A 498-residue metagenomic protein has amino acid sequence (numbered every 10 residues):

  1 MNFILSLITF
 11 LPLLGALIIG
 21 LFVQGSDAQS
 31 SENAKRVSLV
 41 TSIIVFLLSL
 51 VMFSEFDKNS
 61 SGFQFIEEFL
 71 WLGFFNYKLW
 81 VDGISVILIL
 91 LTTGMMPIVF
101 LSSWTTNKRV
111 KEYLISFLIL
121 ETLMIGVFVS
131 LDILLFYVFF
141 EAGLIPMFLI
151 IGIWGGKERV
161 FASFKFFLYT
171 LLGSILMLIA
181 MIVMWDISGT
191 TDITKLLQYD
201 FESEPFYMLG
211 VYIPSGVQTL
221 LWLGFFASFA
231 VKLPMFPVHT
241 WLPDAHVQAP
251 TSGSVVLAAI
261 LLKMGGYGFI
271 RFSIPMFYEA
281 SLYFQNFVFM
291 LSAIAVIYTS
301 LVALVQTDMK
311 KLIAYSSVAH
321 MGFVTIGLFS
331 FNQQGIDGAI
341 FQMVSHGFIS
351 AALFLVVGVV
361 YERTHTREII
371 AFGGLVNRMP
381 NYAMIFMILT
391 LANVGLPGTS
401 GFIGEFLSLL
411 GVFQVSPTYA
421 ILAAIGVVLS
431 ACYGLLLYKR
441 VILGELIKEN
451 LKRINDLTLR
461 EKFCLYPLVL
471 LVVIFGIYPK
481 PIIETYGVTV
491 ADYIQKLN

Functional and structural regions predicted by a protein language model:
M1-I4, L14, I18-I115, T194-D200 (+2 more regions): Transmembrane helix-loop-helix hairpins at membrane boundaries of multipass inner-membrane proteins
S31-I43, F161-G173, M379-Y382, L459-P467: Alpha-helical transmembrane segments and their helix-start/interface "positive-inside/aromatic belt" motifs in integral
V40-S54, T170-I182, V427-V428, P467-P481: Hydrophobic alpha-helical membrane-insertion segments
M52-F63, M184-T191, P479-E484: Helix-to-loop transition at the C-terminal end of transmembrane segments
I98-W104, T122-L134, F148-I442: Hydrophobic transmembrane alpha-helices and their helix-loop junctions in integral membrane proteins
S103-S116, A259, N450-R460: Cytoplasmic juxtamembrane regions at transmembrane-helix boundaries
E141: Short phosphate-coordinating micro-motif centered on Lys-Gly-acidic
M379-N381, L435-N498: Cytoplasmic/organellar membrane-interface segments at the starts of transmembrane helices in multi-pass inner-membrane
